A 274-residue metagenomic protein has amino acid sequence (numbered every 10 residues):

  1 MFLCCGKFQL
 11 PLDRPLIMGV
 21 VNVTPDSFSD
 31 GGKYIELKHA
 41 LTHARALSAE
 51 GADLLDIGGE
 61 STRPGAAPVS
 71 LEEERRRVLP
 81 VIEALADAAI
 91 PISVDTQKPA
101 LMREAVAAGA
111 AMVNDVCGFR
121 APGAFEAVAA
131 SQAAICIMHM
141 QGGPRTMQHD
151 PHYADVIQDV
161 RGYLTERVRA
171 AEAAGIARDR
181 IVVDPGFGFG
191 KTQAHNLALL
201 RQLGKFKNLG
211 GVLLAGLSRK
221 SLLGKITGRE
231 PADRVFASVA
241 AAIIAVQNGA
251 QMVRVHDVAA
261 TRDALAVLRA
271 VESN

Functional and structural regions predicted by a protein language model:
M1-T24, R169-I176, E272-N274: N-terminal amphipathic alpha-helix/helix-capping segment at the start of soluble metabolic enzymes
L3, N22, S27, D56 (+1 more regions): Conserved, well-structured ligand/cofactor-binding cores
C5, L12, S29-H43, T62-P91 (+4 more regions): Active-site-adjacent loop and "lid" segments of alpha/beta metabolic enzymes
V21, G51, V113: Conserved hydrophobic/aromatic pocket- or pore-lining residues that grip, position, or stack substrates in active sites
D26, G186-G188: Short strand-loop junctions, especially beta-strand C-caps/beta-turns that link beta-sheets to coils or alpha-helices
T42-G58, N248-G249: Catalytic domains of carbohydrate-active enzymes, especially glycoside hydrolases
R178-R180: Short acidic capping loops at alpha-helix termini that bridge into adjacent secondary structure
